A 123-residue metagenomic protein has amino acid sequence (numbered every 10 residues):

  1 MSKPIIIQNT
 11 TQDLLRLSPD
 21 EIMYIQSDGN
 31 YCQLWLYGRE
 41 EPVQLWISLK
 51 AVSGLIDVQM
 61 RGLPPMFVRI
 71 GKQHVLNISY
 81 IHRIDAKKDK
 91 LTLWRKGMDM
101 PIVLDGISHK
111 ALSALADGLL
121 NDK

Functional and structural regions predicted by a protein language model:
M1-K123: Basic, polyanion-interacting recognition surfaces, primarily in bacterial LytTR/OmpR-type DNA-binding effector domains
